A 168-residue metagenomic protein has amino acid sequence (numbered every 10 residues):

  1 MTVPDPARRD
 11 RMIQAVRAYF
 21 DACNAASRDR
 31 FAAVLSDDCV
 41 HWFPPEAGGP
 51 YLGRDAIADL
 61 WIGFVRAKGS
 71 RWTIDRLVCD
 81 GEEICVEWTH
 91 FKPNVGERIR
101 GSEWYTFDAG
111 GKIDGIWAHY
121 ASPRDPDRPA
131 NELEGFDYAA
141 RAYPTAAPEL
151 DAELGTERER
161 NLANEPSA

Functional and structural regions predicted by a protein language model:
T2-A7, W42, D59-A168: A beta-strand edge to alpha-helix "cap/lid" segment located at domain peripheries
T2-P6, D10, G48-Y51: Charge-dense, low-complexity intrinsically disordered segments
R8-A26, E149, E153: Short, aromatic-enriched amphipathic alpha-helices that serve as compact interaction elements
R11, A15, A56, E97: Soluble or luminal CAZymes and related metallo-dependent hydrolases
R17-N24, A33-A47: Short, solvent-exposed secondary-structure junction/capping segments
R28-A32, A58: An amphipathic alpha-helix signature
V40-W61: Short solvent-exposed beta->alpha transition segments
